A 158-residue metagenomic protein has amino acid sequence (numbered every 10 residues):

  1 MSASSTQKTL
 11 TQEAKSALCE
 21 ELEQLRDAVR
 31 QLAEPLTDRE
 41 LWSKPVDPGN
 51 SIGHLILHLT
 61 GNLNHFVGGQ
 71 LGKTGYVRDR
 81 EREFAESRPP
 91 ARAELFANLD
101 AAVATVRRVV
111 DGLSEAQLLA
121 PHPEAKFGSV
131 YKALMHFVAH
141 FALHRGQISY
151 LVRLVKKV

Functional and structural regions predicted by a protein language model:
M1-L10: Terminal targeting/low-complexity segments that flank the catalytic cores of oxidoreductases
S4-S5, K15, C19-E23, R30 (+2 more regions): Short, contiguous alpha-helical
T11, R26, L63, F84-A85 (+1 more regions): Bulky hydrophobic/aromatic packing residues
Q12-C19, P89-A93: Active-site rim elements
L25-L32, A102: Amphipathic alpha-helical packing segments from all-alpha helical-bundle domains
D27, D79-E81, P89, R108: Positively charged, low-complexity intrinsically disordered regions
E86-P121, K132-F141: Acidic/histidine-rich alpha-helical segments that form the ligand environment of transition-metal centers
